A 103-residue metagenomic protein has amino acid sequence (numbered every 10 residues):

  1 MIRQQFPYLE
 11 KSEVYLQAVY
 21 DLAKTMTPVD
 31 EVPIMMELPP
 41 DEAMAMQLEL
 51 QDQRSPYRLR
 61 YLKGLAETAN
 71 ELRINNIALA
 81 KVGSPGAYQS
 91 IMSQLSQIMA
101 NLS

Functional and structural regions predicted by a protein language model:
M1-Q4: Basic, low-complexity segments
P7, Y61-L72: Short, 15-30-residue, compositionally biased linear elements with alpha-helical propensity or flexible coil
P7-T27: Short, amphipathic alpha-helical "recognition" segments used to contact nucleic acids or chromatin
A18, E42, P56-Y57, N75 (+1 more regions): Exposed alpha-helical structural elements
E31-I34: The alpha-helix within a helix-turn-helix
D41-K63: Short, solvent-exposed alpha-helical "recognition" segments
E67-S103: Amphipathic alpha-helical protein-protein interaction segments
